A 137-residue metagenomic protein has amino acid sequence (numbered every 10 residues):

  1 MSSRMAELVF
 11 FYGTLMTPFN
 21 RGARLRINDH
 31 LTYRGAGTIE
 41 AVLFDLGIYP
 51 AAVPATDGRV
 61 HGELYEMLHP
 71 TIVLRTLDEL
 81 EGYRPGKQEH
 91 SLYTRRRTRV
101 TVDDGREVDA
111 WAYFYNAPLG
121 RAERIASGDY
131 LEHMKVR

Functional and structural regions predicted by a protein language model:
S2-R137: Glycine-aromatic micro-motifs
